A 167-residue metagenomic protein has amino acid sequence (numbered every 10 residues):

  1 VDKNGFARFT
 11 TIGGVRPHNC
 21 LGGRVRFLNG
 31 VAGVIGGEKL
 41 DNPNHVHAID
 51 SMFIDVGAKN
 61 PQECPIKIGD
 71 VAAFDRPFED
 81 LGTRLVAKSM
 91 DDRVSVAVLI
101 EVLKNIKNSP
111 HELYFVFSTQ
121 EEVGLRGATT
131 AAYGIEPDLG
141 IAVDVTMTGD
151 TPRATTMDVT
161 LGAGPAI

Functional and structural regions predicted by a protein language model:
V1-I167: N-terminal hydrophobic/helix-forming segments and targeting peptides
